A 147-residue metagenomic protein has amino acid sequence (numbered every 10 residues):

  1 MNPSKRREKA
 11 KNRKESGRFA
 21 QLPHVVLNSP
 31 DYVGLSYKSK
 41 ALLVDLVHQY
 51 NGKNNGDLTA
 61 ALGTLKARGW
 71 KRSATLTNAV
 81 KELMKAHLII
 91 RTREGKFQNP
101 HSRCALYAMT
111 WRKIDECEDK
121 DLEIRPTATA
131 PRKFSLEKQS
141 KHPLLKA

Functional and structural regions predicted by a protein language model:
M1-S36, D121-S135, K146: Positively charged, structured surface patches that bind polyanionic biopolymers
A10-K14, V26-S29, D45, T59-A60 (+1 more regions): A generic short-segment signal for beta-strand/edge and adjacent turn/coil regions
N12-R13, A20-P23, S36-S39, A67-G69 (+1 more regions): A short linear-motif detector with a strong N-terminal bias
S39-L46: Short alpha-helical "packing" element that flanks the helix-turn-helix/winged-helix DNA-binding module
Q49-A108, R112-K113: Winged helix-turn-helix DNA-binding recognition segment
A105-Q139: Short, amphipathic alpha-helical interaction segments positioned at domain boundaries
K141-A147: Intrinsically disordered, low-complexity terminal/linker regions enriched in Pro/Ser/Gly and acidic residues
